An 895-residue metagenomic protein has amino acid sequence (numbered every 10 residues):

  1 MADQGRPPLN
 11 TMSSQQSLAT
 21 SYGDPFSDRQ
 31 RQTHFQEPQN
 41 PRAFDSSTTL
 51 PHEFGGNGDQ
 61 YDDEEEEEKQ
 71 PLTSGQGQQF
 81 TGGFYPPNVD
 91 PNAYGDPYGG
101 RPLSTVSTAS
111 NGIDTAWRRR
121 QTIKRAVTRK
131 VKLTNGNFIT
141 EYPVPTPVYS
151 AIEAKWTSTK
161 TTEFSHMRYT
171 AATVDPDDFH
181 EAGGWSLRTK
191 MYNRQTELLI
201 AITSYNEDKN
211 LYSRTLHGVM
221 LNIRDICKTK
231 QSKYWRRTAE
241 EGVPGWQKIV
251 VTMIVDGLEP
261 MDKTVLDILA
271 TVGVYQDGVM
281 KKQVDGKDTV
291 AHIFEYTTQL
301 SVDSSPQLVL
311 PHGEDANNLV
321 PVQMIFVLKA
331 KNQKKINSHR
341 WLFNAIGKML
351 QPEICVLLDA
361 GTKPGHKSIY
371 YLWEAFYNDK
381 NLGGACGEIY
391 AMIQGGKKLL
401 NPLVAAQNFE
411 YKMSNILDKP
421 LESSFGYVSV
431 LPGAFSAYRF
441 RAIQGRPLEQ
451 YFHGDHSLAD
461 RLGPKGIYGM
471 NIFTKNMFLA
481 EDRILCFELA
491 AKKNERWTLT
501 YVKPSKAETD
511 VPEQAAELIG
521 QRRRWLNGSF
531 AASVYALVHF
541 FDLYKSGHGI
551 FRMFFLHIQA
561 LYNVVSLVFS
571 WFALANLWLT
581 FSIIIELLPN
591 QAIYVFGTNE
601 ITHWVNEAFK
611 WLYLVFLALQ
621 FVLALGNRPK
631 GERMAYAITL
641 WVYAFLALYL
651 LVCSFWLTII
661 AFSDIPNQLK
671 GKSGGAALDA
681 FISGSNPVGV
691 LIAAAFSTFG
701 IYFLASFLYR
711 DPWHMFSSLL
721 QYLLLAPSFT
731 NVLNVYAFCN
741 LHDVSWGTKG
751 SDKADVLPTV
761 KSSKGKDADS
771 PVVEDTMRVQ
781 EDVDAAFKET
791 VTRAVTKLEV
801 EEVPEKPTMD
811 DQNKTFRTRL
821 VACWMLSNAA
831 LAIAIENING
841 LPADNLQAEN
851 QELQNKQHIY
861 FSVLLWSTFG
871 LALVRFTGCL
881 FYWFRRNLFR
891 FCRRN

Functional and structural regions predicted by a protein language model:
A2-F596, N731, S745-T748, V756 (+1 more regions): Non-transmembrane catalytic domains and loops of membrane-associated enzymes and transporters that build or traffic
G112, F138-A171, L640, I682-F696 (+5 more regions): Extended, polar/charged low-complexity intrinsically disordered and coiled-coil segments in eukaryotic
H217-M220, R224, N344-G347, L623 (+4 more regions): Alpha-helical repeat scaffolds in large eukaryotic proteins
T238-G242, D315-A316, M392-L403, V595 (+2 more regions): Intrinsically disordered, low-complexity coil segments
F425-G426, F473, D510-V690, D711-A726 (+1 more regions): Basic/Trp-rich segment in TM-proximal cytosolic loops or flexible interdomain/linker regions
Y427, N476, L561, I833 (+2 more regions): Hydrophobic alpha-helical transmembrane segments of multi-pass membrane proteins
F440, C486, W571-L574, A618 (+5 more regions): Alpha-helical transmembrane segments of polytopic integral membrane proteins, especially the permease/helical cores
